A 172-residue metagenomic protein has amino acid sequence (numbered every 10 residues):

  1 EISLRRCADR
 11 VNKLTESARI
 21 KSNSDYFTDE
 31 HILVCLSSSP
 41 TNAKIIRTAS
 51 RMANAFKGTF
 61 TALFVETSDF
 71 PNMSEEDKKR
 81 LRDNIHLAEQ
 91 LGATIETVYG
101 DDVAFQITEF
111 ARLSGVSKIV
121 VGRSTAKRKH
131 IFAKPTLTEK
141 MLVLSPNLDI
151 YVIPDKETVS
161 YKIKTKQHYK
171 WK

Functional and structural regions predicted by a protein language model:
E1-Y161: Structured cytosolic domains appended to multi-pass membrane proteins
V159-K172: Cytosolic-side membrane-insertion boundary helix
